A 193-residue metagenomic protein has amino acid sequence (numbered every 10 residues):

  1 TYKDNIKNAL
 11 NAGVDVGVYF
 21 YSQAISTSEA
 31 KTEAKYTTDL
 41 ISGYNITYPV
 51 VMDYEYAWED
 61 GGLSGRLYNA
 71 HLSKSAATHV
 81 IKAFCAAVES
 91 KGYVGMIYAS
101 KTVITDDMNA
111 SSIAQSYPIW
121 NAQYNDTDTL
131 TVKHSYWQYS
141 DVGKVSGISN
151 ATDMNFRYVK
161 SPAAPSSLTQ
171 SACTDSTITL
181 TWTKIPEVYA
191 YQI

Functional and structural regions predicted by a protein language model:
T1-K91: Substrate-binding cleft of extracellular glycoside hydrolase catalytic domains
V14-F20, V50-M52, G95-I97, Q115 (+2 more regions): Hydrophobic faces of well-ordered beta-strands that scaffold small-molecule active sites in alpha/beta enzyme cores
Y21-I25, E55-A57, S100-T102, Y124-D126 (+1 more regions): Active-site beta-loop-alpha junctions enriched in small/polar residues
E29-T38, I104-A114: Distinct, well-ordered alpha-helical segments
V88-D106: Aromatic-lined carbohydrate-recognition surfaces of secreted/lumenal glycan-active proteins
A110-S161: Functionally critical loop-and-helix segments that line ligand-binding/catalytic clefts of soluble enzyme domains
S161-E187: Pro/Thr/Ser/Gly-rich low-complexity, intrinsically disordered linker/stalk tracts
Y191-I193: Short beta-strand elements bearing conserved aromatic residues within extracellular beta-rich modules
